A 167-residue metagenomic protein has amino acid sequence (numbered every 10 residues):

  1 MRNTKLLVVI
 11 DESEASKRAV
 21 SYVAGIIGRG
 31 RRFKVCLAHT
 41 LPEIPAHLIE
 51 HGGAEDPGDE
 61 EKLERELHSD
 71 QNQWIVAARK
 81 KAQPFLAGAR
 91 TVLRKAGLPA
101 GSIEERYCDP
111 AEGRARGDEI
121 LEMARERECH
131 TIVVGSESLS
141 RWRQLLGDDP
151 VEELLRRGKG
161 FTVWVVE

Functional and structural regions predicted by a protein language model:
M1-D70: Small/aliphatic-rich secondary-structure junction motif
L6, V23, L93, I120 (+2 more regions): Hydrophobic structural packing positions in well-ordered secondary structure
V8-I10, L37-H39, R106, V134-G135 (+1 more regions): Conserved beta-strand segments of the P-loop GTPase G domain that flank and frequently precede/overlap
S16, G113, Q144-G147: A conditional alpha-helix N-cap/helix-loop micro-motif detector
E64-V76, I103-E105: Short glycine/proline- and acidic residue-enriched helix-loop micro-motifs that form flexible lids or anion-recognition
Q73-G88: Low-complexity, serine/threonine/proline-enriched polar segments
T91-T131: Structural beta-alpha unit
L121-E167: Gly/Ser-rich helix-loop-strand patches that form or flank binding pockets for ribonucleotide-derived cofactors
